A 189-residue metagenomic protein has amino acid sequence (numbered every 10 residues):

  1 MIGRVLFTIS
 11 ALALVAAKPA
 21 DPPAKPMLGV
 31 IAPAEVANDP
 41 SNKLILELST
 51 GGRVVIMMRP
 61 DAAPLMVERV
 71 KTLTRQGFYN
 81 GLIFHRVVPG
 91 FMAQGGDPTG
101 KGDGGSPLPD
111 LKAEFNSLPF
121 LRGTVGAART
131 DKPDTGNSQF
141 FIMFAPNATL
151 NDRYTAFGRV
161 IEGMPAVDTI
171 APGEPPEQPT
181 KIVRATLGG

Functional and structural regions predicted by a protein language model:
M1-I9: N-terminal export leaders
I2, L14-G189: Cyclophilin-like peptidyl-prolyl cis-trans isomerases
